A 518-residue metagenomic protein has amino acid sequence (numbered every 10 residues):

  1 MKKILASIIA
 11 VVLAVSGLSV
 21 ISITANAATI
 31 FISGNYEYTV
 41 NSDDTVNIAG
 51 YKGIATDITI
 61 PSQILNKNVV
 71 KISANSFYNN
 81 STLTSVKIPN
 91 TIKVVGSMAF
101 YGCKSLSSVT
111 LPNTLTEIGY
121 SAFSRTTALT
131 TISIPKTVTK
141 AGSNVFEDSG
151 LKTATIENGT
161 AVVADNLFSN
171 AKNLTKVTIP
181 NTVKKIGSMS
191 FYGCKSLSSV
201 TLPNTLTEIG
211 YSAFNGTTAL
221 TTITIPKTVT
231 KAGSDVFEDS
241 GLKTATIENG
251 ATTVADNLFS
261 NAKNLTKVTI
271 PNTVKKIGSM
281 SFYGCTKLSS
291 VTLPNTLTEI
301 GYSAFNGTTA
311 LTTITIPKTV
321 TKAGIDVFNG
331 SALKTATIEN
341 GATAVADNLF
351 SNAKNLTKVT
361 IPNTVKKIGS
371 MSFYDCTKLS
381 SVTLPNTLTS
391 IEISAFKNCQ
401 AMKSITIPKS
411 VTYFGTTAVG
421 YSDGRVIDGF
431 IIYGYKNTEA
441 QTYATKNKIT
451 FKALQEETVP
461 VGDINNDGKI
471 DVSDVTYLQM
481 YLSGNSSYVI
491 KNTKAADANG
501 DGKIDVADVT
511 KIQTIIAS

Functional and structural regions predicted by a protein language model:
M1-V11, V15: Positively charged n-region of N-terminal signal peptides that target proteins for export
V15-G34: Sec-dependent signal peptide cleavage junction
S19-A25, Q455-S518: Cellulosome-associated attachment modules in secreted, modular CAZymes
A28-Y38, V459-G462: N-terminal low-complexity, Pro/Thr/Ser-rich intrinsically disordered segments that act as propeptides or flexible
N35-D44, G53-V70, S81-V94, K104-E117 (+15 more regions): Structural signature of tandem-repeat unit edges
V40, T155, N166, S303 (+10 more regions): Extracellular adhesion/carbohydrate-binding repeat motifs centered on closely spaced tryptophans
A74-S76, G96-Y101, G119-S124, G142-E147 (+14 more regions): Consensus positions within tandem repeat domains that build extended binding/scaffold surfaces
Y421, E439-K448: Short, aromatic/basic amphipathic alpha-helical patches
